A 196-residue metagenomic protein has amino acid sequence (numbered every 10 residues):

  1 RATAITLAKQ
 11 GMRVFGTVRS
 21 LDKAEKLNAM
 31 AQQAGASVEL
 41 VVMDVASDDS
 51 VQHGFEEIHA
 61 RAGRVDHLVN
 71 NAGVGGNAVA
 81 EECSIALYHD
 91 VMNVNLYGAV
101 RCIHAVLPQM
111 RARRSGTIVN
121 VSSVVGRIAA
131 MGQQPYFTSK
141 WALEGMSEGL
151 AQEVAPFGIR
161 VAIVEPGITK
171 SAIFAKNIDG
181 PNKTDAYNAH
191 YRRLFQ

Functional and structural regions predicted by a protein language model:
R1-F15: Canonical Rossmann dinucleotide-binding motif of NAD(H)/NADP(H)-dependent dehydrogenases/reductases, specifically
M43-H53, I85: The beta1-alpha1 cofactor-binding region of Rossmann-like NAD(H)/NADP(H)-dependent oxidoreductases
V79-A80, L87-H89: Substrate-binding pocket helix/loop in short-chain dehydrogenase/reductase
C83, A129-F137, G149: Active-site loop-to-helix junction immediately N-terminal to the catalytic Tyr of the SDR YXXXK motif in Rossmann-fold
I103, S139: Active-site helix of classical SDR
S123: Residue(s) in the substrate-gating loop at a strand-loop-helix junction that position the organic substrate next
P156-Q196: SDR active-site lid
